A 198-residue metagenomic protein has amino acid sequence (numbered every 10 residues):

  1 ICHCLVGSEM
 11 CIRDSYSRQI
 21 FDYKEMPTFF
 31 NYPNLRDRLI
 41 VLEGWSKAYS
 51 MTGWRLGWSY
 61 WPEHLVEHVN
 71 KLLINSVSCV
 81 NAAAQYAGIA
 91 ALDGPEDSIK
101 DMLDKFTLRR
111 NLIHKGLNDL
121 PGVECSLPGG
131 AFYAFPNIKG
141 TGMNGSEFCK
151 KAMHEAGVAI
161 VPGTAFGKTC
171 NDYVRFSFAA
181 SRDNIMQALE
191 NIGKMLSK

Functional and structural regions predicted by a protein language model:
I1-G7, C11-I12: Single conserved hydrophobic/aromatic residue that forms the stacking wall/gate of nucleotide- or nucleobase-binding
D14-Y16: Conserved Walker B
F21-Y23: Conserved catalytic-core motifs of eukaryotic protein kinase domains, centered on the activation segment
Y32-T107, N111-G116, L196: Conserved core segment of the aminotransferase class I/II
Y60, F135-N137, S177-A179: Short hydrophobic/aromatic beta-strand micro-patches that form the beta-sheet surface supporting nucleotide- or nucleic
I89, K105-H114, C125-I138, C170: Conserved glycine-rich beta-strand-loop-beta hairpin in the small C-terminal domain of fold type I
H114, P121-C125, A159-T164: A short linear hydrophobic-aromatic micro-motif
G142-N144, K151-I160, F166-K198: PLP-dependent enzyme catalytic core of the Aspartate aminotransferase-like
